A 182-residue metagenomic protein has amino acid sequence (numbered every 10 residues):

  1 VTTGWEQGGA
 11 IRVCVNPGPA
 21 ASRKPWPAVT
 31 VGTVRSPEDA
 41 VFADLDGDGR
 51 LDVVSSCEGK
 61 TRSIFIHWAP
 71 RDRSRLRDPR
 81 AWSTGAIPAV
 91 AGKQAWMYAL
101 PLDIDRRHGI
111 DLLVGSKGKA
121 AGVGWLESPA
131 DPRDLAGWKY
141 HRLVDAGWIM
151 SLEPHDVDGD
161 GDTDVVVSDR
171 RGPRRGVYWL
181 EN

Functional and structural regions predicted by a protein language model:
V1-N182: Beta-propeller-forming repeat regions
